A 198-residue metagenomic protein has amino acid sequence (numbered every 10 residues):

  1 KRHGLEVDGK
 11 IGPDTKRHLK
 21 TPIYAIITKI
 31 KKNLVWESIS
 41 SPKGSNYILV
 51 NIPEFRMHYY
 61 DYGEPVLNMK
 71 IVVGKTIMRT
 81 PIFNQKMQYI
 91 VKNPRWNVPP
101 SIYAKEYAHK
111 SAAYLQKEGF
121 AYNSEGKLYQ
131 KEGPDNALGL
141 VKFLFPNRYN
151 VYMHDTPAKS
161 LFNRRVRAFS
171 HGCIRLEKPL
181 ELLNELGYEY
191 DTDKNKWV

Functional and structural regions predicted by a protein language model:
K1-G4, K196-V198: Short, intrinsically disordered, charge-balanced linker/junction segments flanking boundaries in proteins
R2-K20: Short acidic, glycine/serine/threonine-rich helix-capping segments at coil-helix boundaries
K16-V198: Well-ordered beta-sheet/strand-loop patches within structured domains
